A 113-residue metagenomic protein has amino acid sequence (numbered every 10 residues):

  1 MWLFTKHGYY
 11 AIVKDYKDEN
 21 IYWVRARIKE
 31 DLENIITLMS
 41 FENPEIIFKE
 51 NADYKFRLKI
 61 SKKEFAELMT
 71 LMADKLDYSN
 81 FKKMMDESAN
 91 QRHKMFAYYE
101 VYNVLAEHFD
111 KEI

Functional and structural regions predicted by a protein language model:
M1-I113: Structured alpha/beta or helical-core interaction and ligand-binding surfaces enriched in interleaved
